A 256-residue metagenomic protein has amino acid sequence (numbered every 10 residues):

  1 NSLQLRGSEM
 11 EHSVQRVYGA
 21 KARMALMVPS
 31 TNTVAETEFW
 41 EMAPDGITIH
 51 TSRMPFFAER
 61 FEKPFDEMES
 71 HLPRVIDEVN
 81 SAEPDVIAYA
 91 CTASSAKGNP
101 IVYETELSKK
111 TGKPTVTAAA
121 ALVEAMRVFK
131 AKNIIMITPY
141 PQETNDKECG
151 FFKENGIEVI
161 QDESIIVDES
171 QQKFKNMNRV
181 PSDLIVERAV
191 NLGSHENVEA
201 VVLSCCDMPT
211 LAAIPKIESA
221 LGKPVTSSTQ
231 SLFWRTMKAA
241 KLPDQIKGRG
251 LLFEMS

Functional and structural regions predicted by a protein language model:
L5-R74, Q142-V180: N-terminal glycine-rich anion-binding loop in soluble enzyme alpha/beta folds
E69-E83, L184-V198: Short, well-structured alpha-helical segments in soluble
I76-A120: Glycine/small-residue-rich loop that forms an oxyanion/phosphate-binding "nest" at active or ligand-binding sites
P84-C91, I135-M136, V198-C205: Periplasmic-binding protein-like
Y103, K110-Q171: Conserved beta-alpha
E104-M126, I217-T236: Short, acidic/small-residue loops that bind anionic groups at enzyme active sites
V167-F174, V225-Q245: Short, flexible loop segments at boundaries between secondary-structure elements
V186-V202, D207-A220, P224: Active-site/ligand-binding-proximal alpha/beta "capping" segment
